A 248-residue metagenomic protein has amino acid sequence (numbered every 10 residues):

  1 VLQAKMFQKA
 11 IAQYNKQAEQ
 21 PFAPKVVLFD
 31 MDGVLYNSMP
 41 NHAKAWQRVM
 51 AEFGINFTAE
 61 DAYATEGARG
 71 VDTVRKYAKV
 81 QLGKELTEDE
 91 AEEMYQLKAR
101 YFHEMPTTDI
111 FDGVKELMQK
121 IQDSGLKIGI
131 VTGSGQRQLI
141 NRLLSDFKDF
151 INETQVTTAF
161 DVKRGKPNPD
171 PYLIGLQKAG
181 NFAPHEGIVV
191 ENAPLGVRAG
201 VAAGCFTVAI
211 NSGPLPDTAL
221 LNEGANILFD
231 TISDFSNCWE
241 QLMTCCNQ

Functional and structural regions predicted by a protein language model:
L2-K25, D89, K115, Q119 (+1 more regions): Asp-based, Mg2+/Mn2+-dependent phosphohydrolase catalytic module
F7-D61: Active-site neighborhood of HAD-like aspartate-dependent phosphohydrolases
A23, H103-I130: Short, acidic loop-to-helix structural element flanking the phosphoryl-transfer center in phosphate-processing enzymes
L35, I110, I128, V189 (+1 more regions): Conserved SAM-binding loop
K44-L82, E104: Alpha-helical substrate-recognition element adjacent to the catalytic core
A51, Q122, V201: Anion (oxyanion) recognition and catalysis
I55-A64, L82-M94, D149-E153, A183-P184: Short, surface-exposed acidic
G67-F102, D112, K120: A metal-dependent, Asp-based hydrolase signature
